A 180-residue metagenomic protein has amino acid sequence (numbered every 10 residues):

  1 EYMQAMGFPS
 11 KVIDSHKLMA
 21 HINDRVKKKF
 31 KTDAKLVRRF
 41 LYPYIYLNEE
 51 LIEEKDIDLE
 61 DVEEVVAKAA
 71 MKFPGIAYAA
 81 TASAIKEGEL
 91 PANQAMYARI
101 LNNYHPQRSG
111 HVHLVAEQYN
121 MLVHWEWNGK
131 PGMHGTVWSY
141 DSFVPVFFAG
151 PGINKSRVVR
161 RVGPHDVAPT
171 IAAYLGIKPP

Functional and structural regions predicted by a protein language model:
E1, G176-P180: Short, intrinsically disordered, charge-balanced linker/junction segments flanking boundaries in proteins
E1, L114, V146-F147, V167-A172: Beta-strand elements within well-structured catalytic alpha/beta cores of enzymes that handle phosphate/sulfate esters
E1-W125: Secreted, luminal/periplasmic, and some membrane-associated catalytic domains that remodel anionic oxygen-ester
R39, H105-R108, V137-D141, G163-H165: A structural signal for short secondary-structure junctions
E50-I57, G132-H134, I153-R161: Second-shell loop/turn segments in exported
N120, H124-S156: Low-complexity, glycine/alanine/valine/leucine- and proline-rich hydrophobic stretches
F148-D166, T170: His/Asp/Glu-rich mid-to-C-terminal helical/loop segments that flank catalytic regions of hydrolases
